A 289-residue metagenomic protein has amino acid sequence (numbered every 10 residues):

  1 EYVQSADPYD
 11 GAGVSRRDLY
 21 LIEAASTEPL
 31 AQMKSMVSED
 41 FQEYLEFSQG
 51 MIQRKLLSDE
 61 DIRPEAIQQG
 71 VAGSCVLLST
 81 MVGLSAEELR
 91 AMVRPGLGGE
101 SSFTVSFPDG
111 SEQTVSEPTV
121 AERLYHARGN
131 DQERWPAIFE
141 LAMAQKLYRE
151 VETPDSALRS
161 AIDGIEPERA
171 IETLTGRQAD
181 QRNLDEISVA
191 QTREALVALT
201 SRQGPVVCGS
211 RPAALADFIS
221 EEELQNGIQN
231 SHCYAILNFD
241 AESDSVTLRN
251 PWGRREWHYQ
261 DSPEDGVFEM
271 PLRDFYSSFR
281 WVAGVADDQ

Functional and structural regions predicted by a protein language model:
E1-Q289: Structured alpha-helical subdomains that flank or immediately precede key functional sites
